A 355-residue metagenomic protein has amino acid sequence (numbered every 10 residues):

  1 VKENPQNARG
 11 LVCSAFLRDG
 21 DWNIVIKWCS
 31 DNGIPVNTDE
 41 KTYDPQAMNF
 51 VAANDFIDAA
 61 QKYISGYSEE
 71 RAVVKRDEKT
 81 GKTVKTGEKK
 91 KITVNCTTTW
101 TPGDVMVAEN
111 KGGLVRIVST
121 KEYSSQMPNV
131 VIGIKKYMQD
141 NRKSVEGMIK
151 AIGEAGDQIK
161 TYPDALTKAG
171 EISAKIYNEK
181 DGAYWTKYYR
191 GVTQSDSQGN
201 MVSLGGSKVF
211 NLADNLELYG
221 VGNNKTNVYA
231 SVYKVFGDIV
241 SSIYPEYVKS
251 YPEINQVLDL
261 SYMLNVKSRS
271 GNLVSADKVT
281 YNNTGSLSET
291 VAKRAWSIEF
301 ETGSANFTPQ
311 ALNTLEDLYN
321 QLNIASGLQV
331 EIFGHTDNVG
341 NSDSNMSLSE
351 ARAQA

Functional and structural regions predicted by a protein language model:
V1-E88, G103-V105, G113-Y123, P128-N129 (+1 more regions): A conserved helix-loop-strand patch within extracytoplasmic ligand-binding domains of the periplasmic binding
N4, F16, W28-P35, K62 (+8 more regions): Structured segments of extracytoplasmic/periplasmic soluble domains in secreted or envelope-associated proteins
N4-N7, D214-V221, V291-T302: Acidic/histidine-rich, surface-exposed loop or edge segments in extracytoplasmic proteins
V94-C96: Short, Asp-centered acidic motifs that coordinate Mg2+ and/or phosphate in catalytic or ligand-binding sites
T98-W100: Short beta-strand and adjacent tight-turn residues that come in two discontinuous sequence segments and form the edges
D140-E246: Secondary-structure end/capping motifs
P252-V330: Periplasmic peptidoglycan-binding/tethering modules of Gram-negative envelope proteins
H335-A355: Periplasmic OmpA-like peptidoglycan-binding domain that tethers envelope proteins to the cell wall
